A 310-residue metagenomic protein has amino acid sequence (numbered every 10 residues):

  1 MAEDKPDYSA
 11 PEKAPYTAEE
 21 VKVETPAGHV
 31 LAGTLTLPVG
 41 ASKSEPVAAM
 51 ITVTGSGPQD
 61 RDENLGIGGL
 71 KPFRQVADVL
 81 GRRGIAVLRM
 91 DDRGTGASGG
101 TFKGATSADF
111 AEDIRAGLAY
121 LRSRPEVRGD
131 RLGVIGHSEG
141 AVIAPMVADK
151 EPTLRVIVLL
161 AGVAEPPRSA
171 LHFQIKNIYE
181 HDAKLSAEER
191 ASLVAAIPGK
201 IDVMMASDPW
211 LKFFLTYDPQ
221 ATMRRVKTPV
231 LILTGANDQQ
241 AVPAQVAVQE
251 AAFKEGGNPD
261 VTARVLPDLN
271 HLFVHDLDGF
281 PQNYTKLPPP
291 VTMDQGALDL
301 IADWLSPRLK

Functional and structural regions predicted by a protein language model:
E3-E45: N-terminal cap/lid segment of alpha/beta-hydrolase-fold proteins
E45-S56: Short beta-strand element of the alpha/beta-hydrolase
P72, G104-P125: Alpha/beta-hydrolase active-site loop
Q75-A97: Conserved alpha/beta-hydrolase
E126-S138: Alpha/beta-hydrolase fold nucleophile elbow
V147-K150, V156-R225, E255: Accessory cap/linker subdomain of secreted extracellular hydrolases
V226, I232-T234: Short beta-strand/loop motif that positions the catalytic acidic residue of the alpha/beta-hydrolase fold
L272, D278-K310: Catalytic active-site module of serine/aspartate enzymes centered on a nucleophile-bearing elbow/loop
